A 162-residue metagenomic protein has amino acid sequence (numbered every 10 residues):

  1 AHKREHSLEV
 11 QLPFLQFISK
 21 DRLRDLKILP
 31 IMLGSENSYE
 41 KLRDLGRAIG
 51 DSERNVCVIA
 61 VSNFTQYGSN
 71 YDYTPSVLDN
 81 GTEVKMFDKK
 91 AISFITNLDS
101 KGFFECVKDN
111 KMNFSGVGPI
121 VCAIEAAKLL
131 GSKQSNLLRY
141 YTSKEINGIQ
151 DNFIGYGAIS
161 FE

Functional and structural regions predicted by a protein language model:
A1-C57, Y67-E162: Flexible, D/E/H-enriched segments
V61: Generic enzyme active-site microenvironment
F64: Active-site metal-binding loops of divalent metal-dependent hydrolases
